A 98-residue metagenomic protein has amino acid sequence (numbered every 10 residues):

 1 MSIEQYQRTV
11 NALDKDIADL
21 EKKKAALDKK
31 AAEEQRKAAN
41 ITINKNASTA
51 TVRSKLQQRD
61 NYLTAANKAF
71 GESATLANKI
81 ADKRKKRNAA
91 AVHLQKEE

Functional and structural regions predicted by a protein language model:
M1, N46-T49, A65-K68, L76 (+1 more regions): Residue-level detector of intrinsically disordered, flexible termini and proteolytic processing junctions
M1-K29, K68-A74, N78: Short, charge/polar-rich alpha-helical segments
E4, D19-L20, A32, T49 (+2 more regions): General helical secondary-structure elements
V10, F70-E98: Long, charged amphipathic alpha-helices with heptad-repeat/coiled-coil character
A12, D28, L63, N88-A91: General helical structural elements
K23-R59: Extended alpha-helical coiled-coil "stalk/arm" regions that act as elongated linkers or oligomerization scaffolds
L56, D60-L63, N67-F70: Extended, low-aromatic, Leu/Ala- and acidic/polar-enriched alpha-helical coiled-coil segments that form the periplasmic
